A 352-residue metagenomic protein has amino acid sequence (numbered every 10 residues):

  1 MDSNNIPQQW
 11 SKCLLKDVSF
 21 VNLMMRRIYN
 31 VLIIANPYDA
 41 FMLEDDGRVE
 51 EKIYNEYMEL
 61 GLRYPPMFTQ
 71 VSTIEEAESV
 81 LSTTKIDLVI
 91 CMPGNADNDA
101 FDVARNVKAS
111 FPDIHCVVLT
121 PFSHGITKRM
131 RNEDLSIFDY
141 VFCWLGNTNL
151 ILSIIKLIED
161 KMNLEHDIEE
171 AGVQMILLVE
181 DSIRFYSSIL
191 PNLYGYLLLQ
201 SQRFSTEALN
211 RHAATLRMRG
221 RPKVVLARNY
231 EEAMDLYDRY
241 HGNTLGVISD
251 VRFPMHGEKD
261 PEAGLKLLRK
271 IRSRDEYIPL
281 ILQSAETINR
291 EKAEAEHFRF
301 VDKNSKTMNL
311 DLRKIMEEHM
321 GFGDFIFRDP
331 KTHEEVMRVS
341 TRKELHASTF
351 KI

Functional and structural regions predicted by a protein language model:
M1-T69, E133-Y140, W144-K223, Y230-E231 (+3 more regions): Non-catalytic signal-transmission and effector/linker regions of two-component phosphorelay proteins
Q9-C13, M42-D45, V49, Y54 (+7 more regions): Conserved phosphotransfer microenvironments
I34-Y38, M92-N95, L119-F122, L145 (+4 more regions): Structural motif
D97-D102, N106, V118-F142, T148-L152 (+4 more regions): Alpha4 helix (beta4-alpha4-beta5 surface) of REC/receiver domains from two-component response regulators
S110, R184, H297-R299, T349: Intrinsic disorder/low-structure terminal segments
